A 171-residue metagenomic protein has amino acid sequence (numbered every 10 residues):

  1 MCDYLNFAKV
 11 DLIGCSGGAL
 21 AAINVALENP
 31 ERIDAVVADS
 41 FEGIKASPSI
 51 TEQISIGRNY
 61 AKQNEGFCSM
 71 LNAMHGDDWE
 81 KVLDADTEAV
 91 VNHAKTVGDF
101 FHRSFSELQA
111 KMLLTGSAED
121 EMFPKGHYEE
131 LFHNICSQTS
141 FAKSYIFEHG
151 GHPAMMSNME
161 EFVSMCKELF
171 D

Functional and structural regions predicted by a protein language model:
M1-V10: Conserved acidic catalytic loop of the alpha/beta-hydrolase fold
V10, G14-S16: Conserved alpha/beta-hydrolase "nucleophile elbow" surrounding the catalytic nucleophile
L20-E28, I33-G66: Flexible "cap/lid" loop of the alpha/beta hydrolase fold
E88-S104: Active-site nucleophile elbow and catalytic-triad environment of alpha/beta-hydrolase enzymes
F101, A110, P124-I135: Short alpha-helix in the alpha/beta-hydrolase fold that links the catalytic acid
L108, L114-G116, D120: Short beta-strand/loop motif that positions the catalytic acidic residue of the alpha/beta-hydrolase fold
A118-E121, H149-G151: Acidic beta-to-alpha connecting loop that harbors the catalytic carboxylate
A142-D171: Catalytic active-site module of serine/aspartate enzymes centered on a nucleophile-bearing elbow/loop
